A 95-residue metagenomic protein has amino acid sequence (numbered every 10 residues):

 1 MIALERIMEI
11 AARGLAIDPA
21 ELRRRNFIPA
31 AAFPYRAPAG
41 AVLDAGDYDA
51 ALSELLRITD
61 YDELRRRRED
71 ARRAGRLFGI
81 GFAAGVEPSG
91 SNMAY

Functional and structural regions predicted by a protein language model:
A3-R6, E21-Y95: Cofactor-centric catalytic regions
L15: Active-site regions of oxyanion-processing enzymes, predominantly non-cytosolic
